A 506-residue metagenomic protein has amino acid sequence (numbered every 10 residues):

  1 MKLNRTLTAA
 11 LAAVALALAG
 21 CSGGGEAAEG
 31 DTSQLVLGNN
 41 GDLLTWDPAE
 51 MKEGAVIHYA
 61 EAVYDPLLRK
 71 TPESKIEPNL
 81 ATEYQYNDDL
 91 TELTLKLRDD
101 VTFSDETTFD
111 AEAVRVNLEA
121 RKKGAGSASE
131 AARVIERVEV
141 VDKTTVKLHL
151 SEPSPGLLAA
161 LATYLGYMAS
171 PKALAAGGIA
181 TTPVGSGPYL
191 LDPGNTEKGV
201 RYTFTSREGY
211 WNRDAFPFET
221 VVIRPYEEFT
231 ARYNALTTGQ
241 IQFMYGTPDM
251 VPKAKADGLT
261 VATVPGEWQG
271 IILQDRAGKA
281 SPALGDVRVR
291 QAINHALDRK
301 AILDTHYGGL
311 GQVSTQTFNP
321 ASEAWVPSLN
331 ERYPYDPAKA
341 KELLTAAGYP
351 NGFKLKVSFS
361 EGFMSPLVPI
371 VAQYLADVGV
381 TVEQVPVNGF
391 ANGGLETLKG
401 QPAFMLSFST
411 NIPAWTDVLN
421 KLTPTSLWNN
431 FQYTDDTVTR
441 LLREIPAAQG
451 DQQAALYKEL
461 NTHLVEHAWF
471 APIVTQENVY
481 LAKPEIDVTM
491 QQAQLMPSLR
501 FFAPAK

Functional and structural regions predicted by a protein language model:
E29, L297-A324, F363-A372, G394-K506: Detector for C-terminal structural segments
G38-Y86, E119, V184: N-terminal lobe/hinge region of extracytoplasmic solute-binding protein
T82-A125, V141, K147, A283-L284: Aromatic- and charge-enriched surface segment that lines or borders ligand/interaction sites
Q85, D89, K96, E130-K172: Surface-exposed binding/hinge segments that line and control ligand-binding clefts or catalytic entry sites
D110-N117, K143-H149, P188, F218-T220 (+3 more regions): Alpha-helical secondary-structure segments
A162-A215, T220: Gly/Pro-rich hinge or "lid" segments in bacterial periplasmic/extracellular proteins
G209-K253, T381: Ligand-site clamp/hinge motif
A280, Q312-A346, M364: Structural transition elements
